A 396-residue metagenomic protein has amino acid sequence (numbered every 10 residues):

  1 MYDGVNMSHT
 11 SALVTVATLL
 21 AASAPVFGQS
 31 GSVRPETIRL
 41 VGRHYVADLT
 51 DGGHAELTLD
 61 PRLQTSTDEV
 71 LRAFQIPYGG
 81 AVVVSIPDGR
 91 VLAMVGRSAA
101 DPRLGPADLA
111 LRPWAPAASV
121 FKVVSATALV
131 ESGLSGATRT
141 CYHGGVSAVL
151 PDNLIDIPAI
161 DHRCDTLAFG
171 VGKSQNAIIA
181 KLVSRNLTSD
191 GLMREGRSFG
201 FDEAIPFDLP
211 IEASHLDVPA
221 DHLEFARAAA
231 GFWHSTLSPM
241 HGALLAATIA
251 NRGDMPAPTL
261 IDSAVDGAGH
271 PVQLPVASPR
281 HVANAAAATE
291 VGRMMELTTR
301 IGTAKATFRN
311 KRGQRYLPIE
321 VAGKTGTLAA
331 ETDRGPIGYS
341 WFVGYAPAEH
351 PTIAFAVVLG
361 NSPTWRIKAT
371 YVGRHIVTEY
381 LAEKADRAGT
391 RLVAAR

Functional and structural regions predicted by a protein language model:
G4-V14: Bacterial N-terminal signal peptides that target proteins for export
V14-S23: Bacterial N-terminal signal peptides
V26-G28: Boundary at the C-terminal end of the N-terminal hydrophobic targeting segment
V33-V46, T50, L59, G80-R112 (+2 more regions): Beta-lactam-recognizing serine transpeptidase/beta-lactamase-like catalytic domain environment
H44-F74: Conserved, well-ordered alpha-helix/loop/beta-strand core segments that scaffold catalytic motifs
Q75-G79: Short, small/polar residue-rich loop motifs at catalytic or cofactor-binding pockets
A110-F121: Gly/Ser-rich catalytic serine loop of serine hydrolases
H270-V276, T370-R396: Short, gly/Ser/Thr-rich active-site loops of penicillin-recognizing serine hydrolases
